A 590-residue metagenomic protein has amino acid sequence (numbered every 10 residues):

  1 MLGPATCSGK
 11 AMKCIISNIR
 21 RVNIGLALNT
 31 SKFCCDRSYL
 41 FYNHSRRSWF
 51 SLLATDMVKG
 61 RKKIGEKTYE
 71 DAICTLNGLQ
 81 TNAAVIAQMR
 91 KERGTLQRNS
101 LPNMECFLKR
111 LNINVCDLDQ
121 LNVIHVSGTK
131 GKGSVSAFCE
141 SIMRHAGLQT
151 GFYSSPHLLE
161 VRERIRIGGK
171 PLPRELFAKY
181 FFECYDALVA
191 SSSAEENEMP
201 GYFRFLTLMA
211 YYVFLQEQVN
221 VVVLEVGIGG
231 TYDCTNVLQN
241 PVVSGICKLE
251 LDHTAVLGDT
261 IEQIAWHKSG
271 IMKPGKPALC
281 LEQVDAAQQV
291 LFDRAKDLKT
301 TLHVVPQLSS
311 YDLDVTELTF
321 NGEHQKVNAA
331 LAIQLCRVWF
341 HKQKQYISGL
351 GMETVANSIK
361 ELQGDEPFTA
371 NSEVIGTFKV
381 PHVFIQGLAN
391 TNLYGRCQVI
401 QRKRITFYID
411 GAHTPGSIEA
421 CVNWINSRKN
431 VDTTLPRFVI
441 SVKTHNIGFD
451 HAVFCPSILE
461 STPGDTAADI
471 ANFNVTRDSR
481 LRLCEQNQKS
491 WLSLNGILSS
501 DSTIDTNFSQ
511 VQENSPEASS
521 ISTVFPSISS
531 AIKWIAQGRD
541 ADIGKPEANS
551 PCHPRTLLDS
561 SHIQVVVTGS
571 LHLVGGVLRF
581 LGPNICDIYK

Functional and structural regions predicted by a protein language model:
L2-C74, Q239-N240, A356, R402-T406 (+1 more regions): ATP-dependent carboxylate-amine ligase
L2-G128, S134-A146, Y153, S193-N197: Short functional linear segments
I64, T68, A84-Q97, L101-E105 (+5 more regions): ATP-dependent carboxylate-amine ligase catalytic core
L76, T129, T150, V223 (+9 more regions): Residue-level signal for inorganic ion chemistry
C139, A210, L291, A295: Aromatic/hydrophobic pocket-lining residues that form π-stacking "cages" and hydrophobic walls in ligand
M209-L215, I333-H341, R579: Short glycine/serine- and small hydrophobic-enriched flexible loop segments
V221-L224, Y232-G245, L249-E250, L313-H451: Nucleotide phosphate-binding/pyrophosphate-handling subdomain across enzymes that bind or process nucleotide phosphates
I228-T300, W424, K443-T444: Conserved catalytic-core segment of NTP-binding enzymes
